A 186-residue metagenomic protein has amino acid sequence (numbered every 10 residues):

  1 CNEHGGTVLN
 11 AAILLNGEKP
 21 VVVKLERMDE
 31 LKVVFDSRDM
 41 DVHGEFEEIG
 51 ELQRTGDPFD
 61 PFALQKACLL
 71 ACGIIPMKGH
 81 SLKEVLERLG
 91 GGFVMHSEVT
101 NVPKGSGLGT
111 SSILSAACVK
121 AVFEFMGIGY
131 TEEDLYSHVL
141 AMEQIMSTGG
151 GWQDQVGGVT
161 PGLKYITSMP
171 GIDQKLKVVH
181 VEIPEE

Functional and structural regions predicted by a protein language model:
C1-L108, K120-E132, S137, P161-L163 (+3 more regions): ATP-binding N-lobe of GHMP and related small-molecule kinases
S111: Short, conserved phosphate/pyrophosphate- and ester-handling motifs at nucleotide-, phospho-/glycolipid
A117: Active-site signature of alpha/beta-hydrolase-fold catalytic machinery across serine- and Asp/Cys-nucleophile hydrolases
V139-M142, V156: Short alpha-helical scaffolding segments that buttress acidic/His motifs in well-ordered protein cores
T148-G149: Membrane-interface helix caps and helix-loop-helix hairpins in membrane proteins
D154-P161: Short, active-site-adjacent segments that bind or coordinate small-molecule cofactors and metal centers
